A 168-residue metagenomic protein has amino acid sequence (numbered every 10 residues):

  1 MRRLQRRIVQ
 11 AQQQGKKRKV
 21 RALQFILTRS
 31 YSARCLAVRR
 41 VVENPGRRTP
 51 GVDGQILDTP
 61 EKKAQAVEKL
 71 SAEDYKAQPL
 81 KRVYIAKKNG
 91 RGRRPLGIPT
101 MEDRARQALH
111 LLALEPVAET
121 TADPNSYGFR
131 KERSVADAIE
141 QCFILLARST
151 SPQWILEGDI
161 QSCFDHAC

Functional and structural regions predicted by a protein language model:
M1-G46, L112-G128: Charged boundary/loop elements
R7-I8, A66, C142: Generic hydrophobic alpha-helical segments
Q10-Q13, T28, P95-T100, G128 (+2 more regions): Short, charged/polar micro-motifs that form catalytic or ligand-binding hotspots
G15, L70-S71, F143, A147: Inter-domain linker/hinge segments that demarcate the starts of reverse transcriptase and RNase H-type modules
V20-K88, R93-R94, P99: Phosphate/adenylate-binding "loop-and-lid" substructures adjacent to NTP/NAD/dNTP-binding pockets in NTP-dependent
K87-G90, R94-T120: Hydrophobic alpha-helical hairpins/lids featuring a short glycine-rich hinge
Q107, L114-H166: Active-site-proximal segment of RNA-dependent polymerases
